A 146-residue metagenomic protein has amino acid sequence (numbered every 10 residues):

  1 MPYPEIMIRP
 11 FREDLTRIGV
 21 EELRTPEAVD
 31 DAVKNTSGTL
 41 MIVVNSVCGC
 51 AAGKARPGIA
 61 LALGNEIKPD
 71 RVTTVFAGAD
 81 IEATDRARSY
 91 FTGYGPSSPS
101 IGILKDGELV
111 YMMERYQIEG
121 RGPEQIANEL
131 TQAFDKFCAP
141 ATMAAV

Functional and structural regions predicted by a protein language model:
M1-S37, C138-M143: N-terminal leader/targeting and pre-domain segments
L23, V44, I67-R86: Thiol-based oxidoreductase modules, predominantly thioredoxin-like and allied folds used for disulfide exchange
D31-E66: Local sequence-structure signature of Cys/Sec-based thiol-disulfide redox active-site neighborhoods
A52-P57, T84-D85, P123-E124: Conserved strand-to-helix beginnings and helix N-cap segments that scaffold or border functional pockets
G58-A60, R88, F134: Short, well-ordered amphipathic alpha-helices
T84-S98: Short acidic (Asp/Glu) patches
Y94-T142: Non-catalytic, surface beta->alpha helical segment in thiol-disulfide oxidoreductase systems
